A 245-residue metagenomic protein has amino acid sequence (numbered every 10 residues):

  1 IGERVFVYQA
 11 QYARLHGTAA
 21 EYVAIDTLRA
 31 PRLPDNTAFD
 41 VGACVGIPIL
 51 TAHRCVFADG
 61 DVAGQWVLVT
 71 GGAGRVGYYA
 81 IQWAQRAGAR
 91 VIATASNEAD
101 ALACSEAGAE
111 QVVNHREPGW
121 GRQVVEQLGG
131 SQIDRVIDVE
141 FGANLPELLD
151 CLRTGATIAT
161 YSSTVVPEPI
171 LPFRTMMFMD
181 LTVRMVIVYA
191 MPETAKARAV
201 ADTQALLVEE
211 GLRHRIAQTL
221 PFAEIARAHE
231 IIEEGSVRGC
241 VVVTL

Functional and structural regions predicted by a protein language model:
F6, V113, D134-I137: N-terminal Rossmann-like NAD(P) cofactor-binding module of classical short-chain dehydrogenase/reductase
V7-G71: NAD(P)H dinucleotide-binding glycine-rich loop of Rossmann-like/cofactor-binding domains, especially the beta1-alpha1
T18-A19, A95-A103, E168-F173: Short, glycine/polar-rich helix-capping loops at beta-to-alpha or helix-loop-helix junctions that flank or form
A43-E117: Mid-domain Rossmann-like dinucleotide-binding core that forms the NAD(H)/NADP(H) cofactor-binding site
G119-S131: Short amphipathic alpha-helix with an adjacent loop that forms part of the alpha/beta core around
A143-G211, L245: Glycine-rich phosphate-binding loop and adjacent beta-alpha segment of Rossmann(oid) nucleotide-cofactor-binding
T194-L245: C-terminal hydrophobic helical "lid"/dimerization subdomain of Rossmann-like NAD(P)H-dependent oxidoreductases
